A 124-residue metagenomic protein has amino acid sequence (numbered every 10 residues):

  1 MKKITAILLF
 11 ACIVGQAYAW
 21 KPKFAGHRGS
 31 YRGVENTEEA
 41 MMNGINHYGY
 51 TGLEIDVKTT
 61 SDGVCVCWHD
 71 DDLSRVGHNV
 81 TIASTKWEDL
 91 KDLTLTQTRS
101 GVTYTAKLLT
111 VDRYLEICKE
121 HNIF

Functional and structural regions predicted by a protein language model:
I4-I13: Sec-dependent N-terminal signal peptides
Y18-F124: Phosphate-group recognition and catalysis centered on beta-loop-alpha active-site segments
